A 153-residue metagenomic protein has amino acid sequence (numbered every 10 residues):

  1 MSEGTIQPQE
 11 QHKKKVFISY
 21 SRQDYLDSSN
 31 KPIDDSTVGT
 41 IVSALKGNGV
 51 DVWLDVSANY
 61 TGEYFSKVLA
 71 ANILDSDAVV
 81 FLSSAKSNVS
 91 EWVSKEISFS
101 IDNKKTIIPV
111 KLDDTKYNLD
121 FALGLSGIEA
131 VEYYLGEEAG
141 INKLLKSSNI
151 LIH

Functional and structural regions predicted by a protein language model:
M1-F81, I101-T106, L112-T115, A139-H153: Conserved N-terminal substructure of TIR/SEFIR domains
K14-V16, S126-E129: Short amphipathic alpha-helical segments
D27, V89, Y133: Generic anion/oxyanion-binding catalytic loop in active/binding sites
T61, A85-K105, Y117-L119: Conserved TIR/SEFIR loop-to-helix hotspot centered on a Trp-containing motif with a nearby acidic residue
K67-A71, E96-I97, L123-S126: Short low-complexity, flexible loop/linker segments enriched in glycine and/or proline with clustered acidic
T115-I128: Glycine-rich, charge-decorated loop segments at or immediately adjacent to ligand/cofactor-binding or catalytic sites
G127-L144: Output/docking surface of receiver
